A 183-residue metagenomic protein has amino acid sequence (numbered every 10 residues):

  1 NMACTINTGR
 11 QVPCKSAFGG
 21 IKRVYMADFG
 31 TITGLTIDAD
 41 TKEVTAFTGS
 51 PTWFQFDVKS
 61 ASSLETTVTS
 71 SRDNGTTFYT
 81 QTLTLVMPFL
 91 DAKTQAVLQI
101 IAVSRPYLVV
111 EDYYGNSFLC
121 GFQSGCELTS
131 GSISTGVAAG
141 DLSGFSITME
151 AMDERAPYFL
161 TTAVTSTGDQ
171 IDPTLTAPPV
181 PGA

Functional and structural regions predicted by a protein language model:
A3-T84, C126-A139: Solvent-exposed edge beta-strands and adjacent loop segments that serve as assembly or binding interfaces
S70-A92, D141-R155: Oligomerization/assembly interface segments of phage tail-like spikes and tubes
G75, L98-I100, V109-V110, V137-D141: A general structural signal for short secondary-structure junctions and capping/turn motifs
P88-L90, Y113, Q123: Beta-hairpin (beta-strand-turn-beta-strand) motif
A92-Q99, Y158-L160: Short, conserved charged micro-motifs
K93, N116-F118, R155-P157: Residue-level signal for secondary-structure boundary sites
V97-G121: Short, acidic/charged, Gly/Pro-enriched secondary-structure junctions
G125-A183: Mixed-charge, glycine-accented linear interaction segment located at domain edges/termini
